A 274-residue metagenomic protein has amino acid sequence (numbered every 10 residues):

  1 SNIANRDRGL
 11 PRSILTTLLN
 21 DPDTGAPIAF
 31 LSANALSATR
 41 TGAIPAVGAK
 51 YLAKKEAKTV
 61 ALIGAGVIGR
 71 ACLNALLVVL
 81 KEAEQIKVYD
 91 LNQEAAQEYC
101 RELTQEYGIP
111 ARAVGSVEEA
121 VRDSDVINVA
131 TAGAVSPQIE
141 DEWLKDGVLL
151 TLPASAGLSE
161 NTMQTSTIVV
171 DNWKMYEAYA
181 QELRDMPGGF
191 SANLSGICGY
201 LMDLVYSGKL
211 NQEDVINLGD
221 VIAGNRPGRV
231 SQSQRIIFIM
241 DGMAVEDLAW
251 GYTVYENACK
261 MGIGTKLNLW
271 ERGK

Functional and structural regions predicted by a protein language model:
S1-A38, I44-A46, E56, I216 (+4 more regions): N-terminal ligand-binding/catalytic initiation module
L52-T59, E82-A83, K145-D146: Short helix-loop-beta connector
A65-G66: Glycine-rich Rossmann-fold phosphate-binding loop(s) that bind the pyrophosphate of adenine dinucleotide cofactors
G69-R70: N-terminal Rossmann-fold NAD(P) dinucleotide-binding loop
V79-E106: NAD(P)-binding Rossmann-fold cofactor-contacting core
I109-D123, I139: Short acidic low-complexity segments
R122-D123, A134-L149, A154, E160: Rossmann-fold NAD(P) dinucleotide-binding segment
T162-G273: Adenosine-phosphate binding glycine-rich loop
